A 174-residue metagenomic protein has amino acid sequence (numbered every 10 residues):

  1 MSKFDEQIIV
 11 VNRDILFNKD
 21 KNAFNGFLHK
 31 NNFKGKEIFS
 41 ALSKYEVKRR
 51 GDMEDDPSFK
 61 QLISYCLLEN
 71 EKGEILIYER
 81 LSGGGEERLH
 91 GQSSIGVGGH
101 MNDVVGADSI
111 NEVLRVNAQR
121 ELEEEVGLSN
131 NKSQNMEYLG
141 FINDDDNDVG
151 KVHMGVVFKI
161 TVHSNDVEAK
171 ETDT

Functional and structural regions predicted by a protein language model:
M1-I38: Intrinsically disordered, charged low-complexity linkers and terminal tails that flank or connect structured domains
K3-R13, D52, L62, L81-G83 (+1 more regions): Active-site segment of metal-dependent pyrophosphate-handling enzymes, primarily the Nudix hydrolase catalytic core
F24-E74, R80-G84: Acidic, metal-coordinating catalytic segment for phosphate/diphosphate chemistry, firing primarily on the Nudix
F59-I63, N70, H90-G96, H153: Short connector loops at helix/strand junctions that flank enzyme active sites, especially segments positioning acidic
S64-Y65, G73, S93, V116 (+2 more regions): Generic beta-strand structural signal
E74-R120: Conserved Nudix-box catalytic region and its N-terminal flanking loop in Nudix hydrolases and closely related
V167-T174: NUDIX/MutT-family hydrolases
